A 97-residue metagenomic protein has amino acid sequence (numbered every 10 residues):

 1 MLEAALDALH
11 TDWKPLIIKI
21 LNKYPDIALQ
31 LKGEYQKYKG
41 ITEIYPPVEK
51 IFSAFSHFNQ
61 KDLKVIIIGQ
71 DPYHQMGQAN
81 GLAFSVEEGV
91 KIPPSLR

Functional and structural regions predicted by a protein language model:
M1-A4: GGW-centered surface loops in extracellular recognition modules
D7, T11-R97: A polyanion-binding, active-site-adjacent surface
